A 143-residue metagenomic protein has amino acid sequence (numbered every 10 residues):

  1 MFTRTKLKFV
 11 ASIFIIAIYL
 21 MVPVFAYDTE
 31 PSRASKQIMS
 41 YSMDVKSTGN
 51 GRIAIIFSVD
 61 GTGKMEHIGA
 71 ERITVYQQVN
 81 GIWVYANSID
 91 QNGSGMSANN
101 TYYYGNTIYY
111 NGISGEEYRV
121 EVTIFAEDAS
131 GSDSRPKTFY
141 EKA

Functional and structural regions predicted by a protein language model:
F2-A26: Sec-dependent N-terminal signal peptides of Gram-positive bacterial secreted proteins and lipoproteins
F25-A143: Low-complexity, Ser/Thr/Pro-rich intrinsically disordered linker/stalk segments at domain junctions
